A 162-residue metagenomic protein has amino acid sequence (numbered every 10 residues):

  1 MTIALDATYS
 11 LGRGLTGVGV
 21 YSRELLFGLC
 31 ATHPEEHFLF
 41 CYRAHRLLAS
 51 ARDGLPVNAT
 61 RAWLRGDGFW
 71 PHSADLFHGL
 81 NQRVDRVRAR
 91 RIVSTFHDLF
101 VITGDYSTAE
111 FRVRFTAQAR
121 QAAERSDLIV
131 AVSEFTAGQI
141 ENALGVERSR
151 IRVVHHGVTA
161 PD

Functional and structural regions predicted by a protein language model:
M1-D162: Carbohydrate transferase catalytic cores enriched for Leloir-type hexosyltransferases
